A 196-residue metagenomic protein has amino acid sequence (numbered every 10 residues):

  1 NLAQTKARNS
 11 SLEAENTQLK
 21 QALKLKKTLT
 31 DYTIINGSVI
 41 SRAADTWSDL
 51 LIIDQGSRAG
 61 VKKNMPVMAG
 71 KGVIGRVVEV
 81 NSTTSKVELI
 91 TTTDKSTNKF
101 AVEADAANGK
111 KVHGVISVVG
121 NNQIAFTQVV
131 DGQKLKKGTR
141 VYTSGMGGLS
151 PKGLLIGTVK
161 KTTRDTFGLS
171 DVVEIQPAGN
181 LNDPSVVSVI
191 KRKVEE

Functional and structural regions predicted by a protein language model:
L2, K6-N9, N16, L23: Interfacial residues of coiled-coil/leucine-zipper alpha-helices
S10-E13, T33: An alpha-helix initiation/capping motif
Q18-E196: A secondary-structure micro-motif
